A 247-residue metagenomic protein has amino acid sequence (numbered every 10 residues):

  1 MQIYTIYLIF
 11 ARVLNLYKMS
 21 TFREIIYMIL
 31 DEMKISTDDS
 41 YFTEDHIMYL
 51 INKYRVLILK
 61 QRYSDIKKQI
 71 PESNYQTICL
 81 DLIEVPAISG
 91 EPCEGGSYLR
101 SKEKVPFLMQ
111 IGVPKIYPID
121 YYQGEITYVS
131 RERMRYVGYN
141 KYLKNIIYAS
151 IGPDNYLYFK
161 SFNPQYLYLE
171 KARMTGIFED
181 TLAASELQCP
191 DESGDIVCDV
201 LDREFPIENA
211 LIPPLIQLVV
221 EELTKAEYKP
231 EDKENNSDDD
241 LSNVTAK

Functional and structural regions predicted by a protein language model:
Q2-Y7: Low-complexity, intrinsically disordered or signal/transmembrane-proximal segments
F10-V13, Y17-K247: Glycine-enriched, solvent-exposed interface loops adjoining structured elements
